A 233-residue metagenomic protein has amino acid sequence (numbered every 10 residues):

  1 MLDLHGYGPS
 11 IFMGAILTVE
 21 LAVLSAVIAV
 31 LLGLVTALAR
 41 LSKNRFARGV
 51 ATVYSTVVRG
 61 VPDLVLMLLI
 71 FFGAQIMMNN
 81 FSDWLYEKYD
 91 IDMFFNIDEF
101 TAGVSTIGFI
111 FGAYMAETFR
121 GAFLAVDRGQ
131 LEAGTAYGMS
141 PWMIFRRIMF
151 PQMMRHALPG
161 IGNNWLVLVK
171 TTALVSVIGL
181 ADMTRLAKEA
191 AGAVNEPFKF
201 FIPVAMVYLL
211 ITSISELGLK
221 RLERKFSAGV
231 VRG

Functional and structural regions predicted by a protein language model:
M1-G233: Transmembrane alpha-helices and adjacent helix-loop boundaries
